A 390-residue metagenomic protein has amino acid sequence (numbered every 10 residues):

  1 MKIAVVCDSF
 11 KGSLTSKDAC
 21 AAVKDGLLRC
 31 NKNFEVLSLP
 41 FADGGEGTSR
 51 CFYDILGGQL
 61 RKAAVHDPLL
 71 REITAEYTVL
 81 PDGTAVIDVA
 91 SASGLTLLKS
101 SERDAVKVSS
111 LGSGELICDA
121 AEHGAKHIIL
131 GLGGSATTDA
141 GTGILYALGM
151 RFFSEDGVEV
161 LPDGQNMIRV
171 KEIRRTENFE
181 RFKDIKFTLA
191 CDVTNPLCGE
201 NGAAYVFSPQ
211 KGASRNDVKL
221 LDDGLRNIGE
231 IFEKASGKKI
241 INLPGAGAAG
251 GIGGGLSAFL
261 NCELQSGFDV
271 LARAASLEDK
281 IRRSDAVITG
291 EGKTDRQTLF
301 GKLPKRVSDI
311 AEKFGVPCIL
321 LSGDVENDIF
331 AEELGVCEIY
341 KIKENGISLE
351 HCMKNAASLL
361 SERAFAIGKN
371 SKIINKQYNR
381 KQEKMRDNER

Functional and structural regions predicted by a protein language model:
K2-L132, A136-K381, R390: N-terminal loops that bind phosphate or other acidic moieties and the adjacent beta-alpha structural core
K384-M385: Polybasic, lysine-rich low-complexity intrinsically disordered segments
